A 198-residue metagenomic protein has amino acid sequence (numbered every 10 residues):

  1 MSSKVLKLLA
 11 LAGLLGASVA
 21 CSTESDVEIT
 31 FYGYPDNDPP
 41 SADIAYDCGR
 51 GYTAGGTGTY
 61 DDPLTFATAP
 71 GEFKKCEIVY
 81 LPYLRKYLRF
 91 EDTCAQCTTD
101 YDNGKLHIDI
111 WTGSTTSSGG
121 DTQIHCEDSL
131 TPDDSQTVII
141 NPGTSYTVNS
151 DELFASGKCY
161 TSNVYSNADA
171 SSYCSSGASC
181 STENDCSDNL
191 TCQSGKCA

Functional and structural regions predicted by a protein language model:
M1-A20: Fungal secretory targeting signals
A17-K196: Secreted/periplasmic proteins
